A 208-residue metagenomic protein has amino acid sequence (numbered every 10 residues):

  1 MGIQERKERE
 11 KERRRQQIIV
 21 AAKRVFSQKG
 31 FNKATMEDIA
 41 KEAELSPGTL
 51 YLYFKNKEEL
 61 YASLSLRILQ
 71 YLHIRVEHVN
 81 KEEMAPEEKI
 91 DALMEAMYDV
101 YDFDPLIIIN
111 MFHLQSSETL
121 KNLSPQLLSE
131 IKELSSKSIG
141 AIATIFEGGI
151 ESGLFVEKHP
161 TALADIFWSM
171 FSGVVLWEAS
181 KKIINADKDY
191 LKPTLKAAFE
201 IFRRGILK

Functional and structural regions predicted by a protein language model:
M1-G2, A96-V100, S136, G140 (+4 more regions): C-terminal peripheral helix-coil segments that are non-catalytic and often amphipathic
M1-R13: N-terminal intrinsically disordered/low-complexity leader segments
R14-K23, I39, L64-L72, I142: Generic hydrophobic, amphipathic alpha-helix propensity
Q17, V25-E59, S63: Helix-turn-helix
Q28-N32, E82-E83, D104, S152: Short coil/turn segments at alpha/beta junctions that flank glycine-rich nucleotide-binding fingerprints
S63, R67, E77-I107, A164-F167: Hydrophobic alpha-helical connector segments
D102-A141, T161-A162: Short secondary-structure transition hinges
I109-F112, K158, I183, D187: Short, hydrophobic secondary-structure boundary micro-motifs
